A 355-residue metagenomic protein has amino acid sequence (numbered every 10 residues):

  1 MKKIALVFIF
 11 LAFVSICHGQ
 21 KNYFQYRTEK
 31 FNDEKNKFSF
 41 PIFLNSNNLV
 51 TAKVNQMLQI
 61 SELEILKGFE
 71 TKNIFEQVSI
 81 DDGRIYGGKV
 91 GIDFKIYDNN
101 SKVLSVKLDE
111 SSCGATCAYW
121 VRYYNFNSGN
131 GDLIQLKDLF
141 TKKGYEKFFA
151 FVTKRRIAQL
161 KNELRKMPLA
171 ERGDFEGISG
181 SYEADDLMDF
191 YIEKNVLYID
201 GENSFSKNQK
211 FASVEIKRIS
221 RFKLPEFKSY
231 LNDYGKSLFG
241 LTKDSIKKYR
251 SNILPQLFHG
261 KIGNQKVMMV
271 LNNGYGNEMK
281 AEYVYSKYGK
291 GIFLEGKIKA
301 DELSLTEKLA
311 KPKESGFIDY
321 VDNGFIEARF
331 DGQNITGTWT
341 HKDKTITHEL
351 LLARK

Functional and structural regions predicted by a protein language model:
I4-V14: Sec-dependent N-terminal signal peptides
S15-G19: Sec/Tat signal peptide C-region and signal peptidase I cleavage site
Q20-E278, E282-F293, D301-N334, T338-K355: Compositionally biased intrinsically disordered regions enriched in Thr/Gly
